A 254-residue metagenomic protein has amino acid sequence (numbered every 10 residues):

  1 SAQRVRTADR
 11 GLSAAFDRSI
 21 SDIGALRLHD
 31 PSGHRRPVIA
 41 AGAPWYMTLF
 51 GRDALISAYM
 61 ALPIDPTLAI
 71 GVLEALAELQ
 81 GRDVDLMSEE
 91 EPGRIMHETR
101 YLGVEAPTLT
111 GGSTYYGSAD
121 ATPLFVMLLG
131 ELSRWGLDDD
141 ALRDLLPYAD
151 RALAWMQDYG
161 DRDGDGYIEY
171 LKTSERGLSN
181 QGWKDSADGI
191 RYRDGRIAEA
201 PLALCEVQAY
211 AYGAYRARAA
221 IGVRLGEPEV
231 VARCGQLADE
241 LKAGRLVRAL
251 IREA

Functional and structural regions predicted by a protein language model:
S1-T48, D139-L146, D150-D161, G222-Q236 (+1 more regions): Acidic/polar, glycine-enriched structural segments that form the non-catalytic walls/loops of the carbohydrate-binding
T7-H29, D85-I95, L171-W183: An acidic intrinsically disordered interaction segment
D30-S32, S179, S186, I251-E253: Acidic surface patches and DE-rich sequence motifs
R36-W45, T108-G112, R193-C205: Active-site-adjacent structural elements in folded domains
M47-S179, C205-Q208, Y212: Aromatic-rich carbohydrate-recognition surfaces in CAZymes
M87-S88, L153, Q157-T173, P201-L204 (+1 more regions): Catalytic cores of carbohydrate-active enzymes
K184-R196: A short, charged helix-loop
